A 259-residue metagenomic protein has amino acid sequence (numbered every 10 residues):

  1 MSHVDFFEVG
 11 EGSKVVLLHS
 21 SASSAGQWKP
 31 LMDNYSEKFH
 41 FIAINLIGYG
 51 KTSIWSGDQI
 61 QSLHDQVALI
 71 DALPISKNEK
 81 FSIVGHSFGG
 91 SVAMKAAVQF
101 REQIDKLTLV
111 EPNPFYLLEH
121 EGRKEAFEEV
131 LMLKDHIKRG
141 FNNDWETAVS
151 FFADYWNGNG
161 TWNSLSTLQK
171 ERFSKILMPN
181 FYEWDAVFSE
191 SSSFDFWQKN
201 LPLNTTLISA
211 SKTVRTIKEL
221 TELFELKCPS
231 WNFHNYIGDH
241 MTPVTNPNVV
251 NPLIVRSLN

Functional and structural regions predicted by a protein language model:
S2-S56, E79: Conserved HGGG/HGGXW glycine-rich cap/lid loop of the alpha/beta-hydrolase fold
L17-S20, S87, A210: Glycine-rich His-Gly loop
S23-S24, Y49-T52, F115, R215 (+1 more regions): Active-site loop signature of alpha/beta-hydrolase-fold enzymes
D33, I42-V84, F88, P252: Active-site loop/oxyanion-hole signature of alpha/beta-hydrolase fold enzymes
M94, V98, I104-G140: Flexible "cap/lid" loop of the alpha/beta hydrolase fold
N142-F181: Conserved alpha/beta-hydrolase catalytic His-Asp/Glu region
R172-L226, I237: Conserved serine/cysteine hydrolase catalytic core
N235-N251: Catalytic histidine-centered segment of alpha/beta-hydrolase-like enzymes
